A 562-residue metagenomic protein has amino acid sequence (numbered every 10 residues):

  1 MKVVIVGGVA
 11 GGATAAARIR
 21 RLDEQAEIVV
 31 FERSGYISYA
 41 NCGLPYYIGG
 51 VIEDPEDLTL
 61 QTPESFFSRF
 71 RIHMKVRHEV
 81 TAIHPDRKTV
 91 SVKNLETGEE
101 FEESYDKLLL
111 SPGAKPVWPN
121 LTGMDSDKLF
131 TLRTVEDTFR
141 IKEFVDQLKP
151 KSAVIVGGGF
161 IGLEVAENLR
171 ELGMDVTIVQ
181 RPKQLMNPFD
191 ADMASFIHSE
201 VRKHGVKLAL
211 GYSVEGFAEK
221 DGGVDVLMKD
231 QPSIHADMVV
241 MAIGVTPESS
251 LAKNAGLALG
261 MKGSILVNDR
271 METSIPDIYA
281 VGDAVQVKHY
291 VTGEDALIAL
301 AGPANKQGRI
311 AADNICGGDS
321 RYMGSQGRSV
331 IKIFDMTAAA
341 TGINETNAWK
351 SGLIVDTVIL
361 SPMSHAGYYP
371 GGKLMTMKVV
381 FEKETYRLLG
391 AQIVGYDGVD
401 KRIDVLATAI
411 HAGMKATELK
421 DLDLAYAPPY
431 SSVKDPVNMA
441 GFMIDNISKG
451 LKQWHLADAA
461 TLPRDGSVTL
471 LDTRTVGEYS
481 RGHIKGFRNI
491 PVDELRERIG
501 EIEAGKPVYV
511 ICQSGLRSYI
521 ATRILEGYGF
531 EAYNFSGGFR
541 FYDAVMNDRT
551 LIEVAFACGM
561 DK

Functional and structural regions predicted by a protein language model:
M1, G7-G8, A284-Y396, P428-S432 (+2 more regions): Mid-to-C-terminal Rossmann-like scaffold of FAD/NAD(P)H-dependent oxidoreductases
M1-R77, V117, A166-F189, R328 (+3 more regions): Beta1-alpha1 glycine-rich phosphate/pyrophosphate-binding loop at the start of Rossmann-like nucleotide-binding domains
Q25-E27, R69, K75-E96, E103 (+2 more regions): A Rossmann-like FAD-binding core segment of flavoenzymes
T59, S152-A153, F160-A218, A299-A304 (+4 more regions): Rossmann-like dinucleotide-binding cores of NAD(P)H-dependent redox enzymes
E103-G113, V156, I234-G244, G308 (+1 more regions): Short hydrophobic core segments
L110-L172, K207, V267-D269, R488-D493 (+1 more regions): Glycine-rich dinucleotide-binding loop and its adjacent helix/turn
D125-K149, D225, S233-I310, V405 (+2 more regions): FAD-site-proximal beta/loop scaffold in flavoenzymes
T417-D458, L462-T469, V476-P507, Q513-K562: Rhodanese-like catalytic fold shared by cysteine-dependent sulfurtransferases and DSP/PTP-type phosphatases
